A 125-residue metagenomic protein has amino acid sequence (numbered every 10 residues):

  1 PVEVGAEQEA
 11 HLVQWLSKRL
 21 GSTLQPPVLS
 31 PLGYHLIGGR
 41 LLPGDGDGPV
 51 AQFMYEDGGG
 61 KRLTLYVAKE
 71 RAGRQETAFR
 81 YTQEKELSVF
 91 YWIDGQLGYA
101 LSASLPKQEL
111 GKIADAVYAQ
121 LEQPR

Functional and structural regions predicted by a protein language model:
P1-G44, V50: Juxtamembrane extracytoplasmic segments of single-/few-pass membrane proteins
L12, K61, E109: Short phosphate-engaging motifs
L29, R40-P43, F53-Y55, T82 (+1 more regions): Short acidic-hydrophobic surface loop/beta-edge motif
G46-D47, Q96: Glycine-centered positions within short beta-strands or beta-hairpins
G48-R71: A short acidic-to-branched-hydrophobic micro-motif
A72-R125: A short, solvent-exposed beta-edge/loop patch
